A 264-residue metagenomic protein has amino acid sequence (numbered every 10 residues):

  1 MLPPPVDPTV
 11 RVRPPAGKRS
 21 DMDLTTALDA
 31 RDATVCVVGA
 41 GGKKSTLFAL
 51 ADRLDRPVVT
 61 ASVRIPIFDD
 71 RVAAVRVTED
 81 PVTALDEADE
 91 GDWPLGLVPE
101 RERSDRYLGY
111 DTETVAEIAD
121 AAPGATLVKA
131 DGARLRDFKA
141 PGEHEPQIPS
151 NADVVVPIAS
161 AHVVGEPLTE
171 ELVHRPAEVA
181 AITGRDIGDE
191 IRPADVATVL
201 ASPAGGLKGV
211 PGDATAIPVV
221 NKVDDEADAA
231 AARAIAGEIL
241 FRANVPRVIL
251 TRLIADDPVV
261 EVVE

Functional and structural regions predicted by a protein language model:
M1-T34: Extreme N-terminal, non-catalytic leader segments that precede Walker-type/kinase nucleotide-binding cores
L2-P4, L24-L28, A40, E117 (+5 more regions): Core catalytic machinery and nucleic-acid-binding channels of phosphodiester-processing enzymes
R19, K44, A49-R106: N-terminal phosphate/diphosphate-binding loop that engages ATP/GTP or pyrophosphate donors across diverse enzyme folds
D23-L54: Walker A (P-loop) phosphate-binding motif
V37, P57-S62, G96-P99, T126-A130 (+2 more regions): General beta-strand structural signal in soluble alpha/beta enzymes
V59-R64, R242-A255: Beta-strand->loop->alpha-helix junctions that form or flank phosphate-binding loops in nucleotide-handling enzymes
E90, G96-F138: Hydrophobic alpha-helical segments and helix pairs
R106-Y107, D120, A133-A243, E261-V263: Conserved catalytic-core segment of NTP-binding enzymes
